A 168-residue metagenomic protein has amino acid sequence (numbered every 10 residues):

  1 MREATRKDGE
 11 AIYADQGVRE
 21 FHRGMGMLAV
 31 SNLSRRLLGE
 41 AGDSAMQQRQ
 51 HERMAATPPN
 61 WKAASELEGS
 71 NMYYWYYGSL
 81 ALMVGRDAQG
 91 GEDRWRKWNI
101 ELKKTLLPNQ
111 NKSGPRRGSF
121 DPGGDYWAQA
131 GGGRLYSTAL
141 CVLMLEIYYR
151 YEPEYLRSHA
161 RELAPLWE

Functional and structural regions predicted by a protein language model:
R2-K104, K112-R157, A164-E168: An alpha-helical repeat/solenoid feature that recognizes helix-turn-helix modules
